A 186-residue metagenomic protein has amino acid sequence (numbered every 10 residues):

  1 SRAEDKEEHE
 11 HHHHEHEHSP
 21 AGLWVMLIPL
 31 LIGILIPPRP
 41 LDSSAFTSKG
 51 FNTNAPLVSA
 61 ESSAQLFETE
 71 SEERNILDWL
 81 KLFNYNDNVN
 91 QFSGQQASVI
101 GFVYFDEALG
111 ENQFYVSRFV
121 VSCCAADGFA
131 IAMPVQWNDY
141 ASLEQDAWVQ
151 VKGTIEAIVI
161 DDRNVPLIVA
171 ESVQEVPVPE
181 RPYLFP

Functional and structural regions predicted by a protein language model:
S1-P186: OB-fold and OB-like single-stranded nucleic-acid-recognition modules and their adjacent interaction interfaces
